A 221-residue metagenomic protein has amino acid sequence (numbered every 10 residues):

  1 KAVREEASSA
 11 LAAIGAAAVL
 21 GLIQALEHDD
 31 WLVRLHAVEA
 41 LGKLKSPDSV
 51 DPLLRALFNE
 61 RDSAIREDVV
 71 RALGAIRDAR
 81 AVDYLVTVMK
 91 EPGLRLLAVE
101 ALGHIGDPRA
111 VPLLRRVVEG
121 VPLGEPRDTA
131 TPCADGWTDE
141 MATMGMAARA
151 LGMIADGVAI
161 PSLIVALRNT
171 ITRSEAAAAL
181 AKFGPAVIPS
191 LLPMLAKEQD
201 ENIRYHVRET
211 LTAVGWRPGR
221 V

Functional and structural regions predicted by a protein language model:
A2-A16, Q24, L32-S46, R55-F58 (+9 more regions): Structural detector for internal amphipathic alpha-helices that build alpha-solenoid repeat scaffolds
